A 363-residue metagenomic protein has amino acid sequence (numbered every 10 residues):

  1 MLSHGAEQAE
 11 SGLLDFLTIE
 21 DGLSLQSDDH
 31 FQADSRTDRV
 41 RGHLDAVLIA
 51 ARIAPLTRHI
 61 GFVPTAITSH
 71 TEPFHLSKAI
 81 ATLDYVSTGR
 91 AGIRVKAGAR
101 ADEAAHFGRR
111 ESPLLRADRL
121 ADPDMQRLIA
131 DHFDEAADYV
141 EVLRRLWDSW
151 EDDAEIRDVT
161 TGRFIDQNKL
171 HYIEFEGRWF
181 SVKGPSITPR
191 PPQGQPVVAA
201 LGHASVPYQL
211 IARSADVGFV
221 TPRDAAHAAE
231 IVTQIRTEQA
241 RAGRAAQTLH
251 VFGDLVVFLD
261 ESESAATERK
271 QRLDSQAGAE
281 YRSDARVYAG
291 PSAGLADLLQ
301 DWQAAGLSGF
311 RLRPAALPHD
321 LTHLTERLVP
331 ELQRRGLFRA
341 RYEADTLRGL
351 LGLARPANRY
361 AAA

Functional and structural regions predicted by a protein language model:
M1-A9, L76, A200-R213, R272 (+1 more regions): Short, acidic/polar
M1-T57, Q193-P196, D345, A361-A363: N-terminal beta1-alpha1-beta2 module of alpha/beta enzyme domains
E10-S11, A50-R58, D84-T88, A212 (+2 more regions): Acidic (Asp/Glu)-rich catalytic clusters
L17-I19, I60-A66, G89-V95, P196-L201 (+3 more regions): Hydrophobic faces of well-ordered beta-strands that scaffold small-molecule active sites in alpha/beta enzyme cores
Q32-F62, E135, A240-A242, A246-T248 (+1 more regions): Alpha-helix-loop-beta-strand connector modules within alpha/beta enzyme cores
E72, S77-S214, E343, A354-A362: Internal, glycine-rich beta/alpha segment that forms the wall or movable "lid" of small-molecule/cofactor binding
D102, V251-A265, L347-R359: Short, conserved secondary-structure transition motifs
F107-R116, L128, Y139-R144, A228-E238 (+1 more regions): C-terminal helical cap(s) of enzyme catalytic domains, especially alpha/beta-barrels
